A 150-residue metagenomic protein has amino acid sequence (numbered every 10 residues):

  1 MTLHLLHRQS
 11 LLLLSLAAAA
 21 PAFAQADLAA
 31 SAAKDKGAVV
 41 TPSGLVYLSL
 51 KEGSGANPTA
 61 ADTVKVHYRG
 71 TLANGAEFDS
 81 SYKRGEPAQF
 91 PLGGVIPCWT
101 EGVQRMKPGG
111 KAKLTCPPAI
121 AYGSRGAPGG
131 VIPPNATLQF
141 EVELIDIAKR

Functional and structural regions predicted by a protein language model:
T2-L16, A20-R150: Cross-family detector of peptidyl-prolyl cis-trans isomerase
